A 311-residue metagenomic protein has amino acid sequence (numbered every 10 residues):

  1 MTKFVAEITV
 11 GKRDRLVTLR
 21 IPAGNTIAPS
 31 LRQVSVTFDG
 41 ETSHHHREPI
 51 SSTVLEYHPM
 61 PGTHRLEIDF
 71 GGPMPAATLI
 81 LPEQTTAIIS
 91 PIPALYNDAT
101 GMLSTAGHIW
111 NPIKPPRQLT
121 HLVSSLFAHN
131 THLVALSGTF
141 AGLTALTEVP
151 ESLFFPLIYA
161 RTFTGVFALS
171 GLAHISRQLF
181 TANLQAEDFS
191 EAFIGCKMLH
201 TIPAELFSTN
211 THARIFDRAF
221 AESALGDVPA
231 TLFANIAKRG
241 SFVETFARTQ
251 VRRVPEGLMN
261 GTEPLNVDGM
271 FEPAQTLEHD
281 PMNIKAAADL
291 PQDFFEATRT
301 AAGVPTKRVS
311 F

Functional and structural regions predicted by a protein language model:
M1-F311: Solvent-exposed loop and capping/linker segments of extracellular ligand-binding repeat ectodomains
